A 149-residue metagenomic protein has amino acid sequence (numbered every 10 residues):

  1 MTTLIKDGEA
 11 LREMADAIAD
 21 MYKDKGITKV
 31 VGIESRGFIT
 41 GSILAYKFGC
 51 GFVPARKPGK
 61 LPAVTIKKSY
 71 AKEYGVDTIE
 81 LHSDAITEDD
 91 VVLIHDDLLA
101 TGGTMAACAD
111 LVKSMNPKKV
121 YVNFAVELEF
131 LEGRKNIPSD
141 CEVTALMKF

Functional and structural regions predicted by a protein language model:
M1-F149: PRPP-associated nucleotide enzymes
